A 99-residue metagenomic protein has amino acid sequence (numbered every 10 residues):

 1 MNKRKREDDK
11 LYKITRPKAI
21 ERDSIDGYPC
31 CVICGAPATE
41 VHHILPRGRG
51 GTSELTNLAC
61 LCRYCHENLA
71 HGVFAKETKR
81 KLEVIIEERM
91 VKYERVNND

Functional and structural regions predicted by a protein language model:
M1-A38, H71, A75-D99: A boundary/linker detector
C30-C60, L69, V73: Histidine-centered nuclease catalytic patch
R49-C65, L82-V96: Short microdomains enriched in Cys/His and/or Lys/Arg
